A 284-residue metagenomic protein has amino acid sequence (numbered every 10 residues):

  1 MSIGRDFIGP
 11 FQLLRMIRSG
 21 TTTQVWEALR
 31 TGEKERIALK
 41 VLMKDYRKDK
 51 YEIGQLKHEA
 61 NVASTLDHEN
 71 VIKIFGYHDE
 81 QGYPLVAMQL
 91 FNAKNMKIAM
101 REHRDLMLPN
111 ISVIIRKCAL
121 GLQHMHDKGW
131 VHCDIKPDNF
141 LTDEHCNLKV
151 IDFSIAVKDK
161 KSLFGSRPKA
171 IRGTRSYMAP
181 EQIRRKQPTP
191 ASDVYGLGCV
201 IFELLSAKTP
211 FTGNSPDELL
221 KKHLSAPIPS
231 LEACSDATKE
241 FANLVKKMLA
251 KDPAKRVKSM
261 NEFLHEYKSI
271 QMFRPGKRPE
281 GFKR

Functional and structural regions predicted by a protein language model:
Y46-T65: AlphaC helix of the eukaryotic protein kinase fold
Y77: Activation-segment/catalytic-loop signature of the eukaryotic protein kinase fold
Q81-N95, A99: Conserved short submotifs of the Hanks-type protein kinase catalytic core that shape the nucleotide-binding pocket
I114-I115: Activation segment signature within eukaryotic-like protein kinase domains
L120-W130: Protein kinase catalytic-loop region centered on the HRD/HxD motif
R167-E181: Conserved activation segment of eukaryotic-like protein kinases, specifically the C-terminal portion of the activation
D193: Conserved catalytic-loop aspartate of Hanks-type protein kinases
